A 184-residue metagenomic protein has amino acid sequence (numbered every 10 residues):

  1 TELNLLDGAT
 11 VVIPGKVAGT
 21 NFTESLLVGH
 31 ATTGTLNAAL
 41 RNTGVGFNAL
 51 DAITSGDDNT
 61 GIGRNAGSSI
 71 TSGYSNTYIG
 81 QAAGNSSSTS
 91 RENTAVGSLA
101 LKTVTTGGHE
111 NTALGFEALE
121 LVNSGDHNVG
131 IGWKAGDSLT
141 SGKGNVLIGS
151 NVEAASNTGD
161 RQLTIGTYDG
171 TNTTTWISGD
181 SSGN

Functional and structural regions predicted by a protein language model:
T1: Active-site-adjacent structural elements in folded domains
G8-N184: Glycine- and small/polar-enriched repetitive beta-structure motifs of secreted/surface proteins
